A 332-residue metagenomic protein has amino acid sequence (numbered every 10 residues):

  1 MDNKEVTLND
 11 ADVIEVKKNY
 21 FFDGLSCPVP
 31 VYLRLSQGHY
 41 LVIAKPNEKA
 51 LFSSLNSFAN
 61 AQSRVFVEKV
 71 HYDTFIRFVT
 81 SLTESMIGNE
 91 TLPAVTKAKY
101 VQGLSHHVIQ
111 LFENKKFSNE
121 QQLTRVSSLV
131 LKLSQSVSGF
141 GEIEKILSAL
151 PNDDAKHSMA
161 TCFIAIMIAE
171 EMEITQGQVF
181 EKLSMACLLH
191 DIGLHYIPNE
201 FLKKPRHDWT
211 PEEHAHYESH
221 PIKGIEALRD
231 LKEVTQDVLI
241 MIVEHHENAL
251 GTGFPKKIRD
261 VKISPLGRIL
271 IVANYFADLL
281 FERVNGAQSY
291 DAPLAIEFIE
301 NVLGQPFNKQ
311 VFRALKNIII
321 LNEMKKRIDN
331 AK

Functional and structural regions predicted by a protein language model:
M1-D153: Non-catalytic interface/linker regions that flank or bridge core catalytic/transmembrane domains
H39-V42, G251, D278-F281: Short small-residue beta-strand/loop micro-motif enriched in glycine and branched aliphatics
E84-E218, E226-D230, D237: Acidic/His-rich, divalent-metal-binding segments that scaffold phosphate/diphosphate chemistry
L133, V137, I192-N199, H245-T252 (+2 more regions): A short secondary-structure junction motif
L183-C187, A215, L228-I271, N285-Q288 (+1 more regions): Histidine/acidic-rich helix-loop-helix segments that form or flank divalent-metal centers in metalloenzyme catalytic
E212-E213, K223-G224, F281, L294-A295: Phosphate/pyrophosphate-binding active-site loops
